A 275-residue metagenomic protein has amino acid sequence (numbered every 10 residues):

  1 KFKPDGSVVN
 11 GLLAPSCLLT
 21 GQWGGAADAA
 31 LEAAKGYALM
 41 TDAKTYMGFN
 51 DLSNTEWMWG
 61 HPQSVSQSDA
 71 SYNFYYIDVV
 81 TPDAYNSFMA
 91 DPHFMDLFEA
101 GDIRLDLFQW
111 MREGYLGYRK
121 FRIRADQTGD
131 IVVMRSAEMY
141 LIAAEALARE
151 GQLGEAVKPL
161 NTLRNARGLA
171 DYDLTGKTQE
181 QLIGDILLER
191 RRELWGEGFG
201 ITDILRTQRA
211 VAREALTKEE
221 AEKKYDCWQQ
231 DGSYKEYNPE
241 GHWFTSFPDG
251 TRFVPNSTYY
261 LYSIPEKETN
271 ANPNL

Functional and structural regions predicted by a protein language model:
K1-N73, Y85-N86, P92-L275: Acidic/polar-rich alpha-helix caps and helix-coil junctions
V79-V80: Mobile gating loops/cap/lid regions near enzyme active sites that modulate substrate access
